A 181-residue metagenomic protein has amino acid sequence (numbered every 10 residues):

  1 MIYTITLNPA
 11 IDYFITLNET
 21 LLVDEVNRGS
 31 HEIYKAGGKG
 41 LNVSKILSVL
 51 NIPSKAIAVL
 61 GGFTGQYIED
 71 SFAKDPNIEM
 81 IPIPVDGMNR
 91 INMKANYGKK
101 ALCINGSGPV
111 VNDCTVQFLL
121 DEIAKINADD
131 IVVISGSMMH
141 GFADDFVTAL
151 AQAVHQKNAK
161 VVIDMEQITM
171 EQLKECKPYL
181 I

Functional and structural regions predicted by a protein language model:
M1-V23: Positively charged, low-complexity intrinsically disordered leader regions
M1-Y3, L102, D130-I131, L180: Structural motif
I2, S54-A56, V161: Hydrophobic/aromatic residues located in beta-strands of well-ordered beta-sheets within soluble catalytic
T4-L7, A58-V59, P84, K94-N96 (+3 more regions): Short beta-strand segments
L7-D12, V85-R90, Q167: Short glycine-enriched loops at secondary-structure junctions
R28-M88: Substrate-binding N-lobe of the ribokinase-like
K94-A128: Conserved phosphate-binding/catalytic loop of the ribokinase/pfkB sugar-kinase fold
I131-I181: Conserved beta-alpha-beta core of the PfkB/ribokinase-like small-molecule kinase fold
